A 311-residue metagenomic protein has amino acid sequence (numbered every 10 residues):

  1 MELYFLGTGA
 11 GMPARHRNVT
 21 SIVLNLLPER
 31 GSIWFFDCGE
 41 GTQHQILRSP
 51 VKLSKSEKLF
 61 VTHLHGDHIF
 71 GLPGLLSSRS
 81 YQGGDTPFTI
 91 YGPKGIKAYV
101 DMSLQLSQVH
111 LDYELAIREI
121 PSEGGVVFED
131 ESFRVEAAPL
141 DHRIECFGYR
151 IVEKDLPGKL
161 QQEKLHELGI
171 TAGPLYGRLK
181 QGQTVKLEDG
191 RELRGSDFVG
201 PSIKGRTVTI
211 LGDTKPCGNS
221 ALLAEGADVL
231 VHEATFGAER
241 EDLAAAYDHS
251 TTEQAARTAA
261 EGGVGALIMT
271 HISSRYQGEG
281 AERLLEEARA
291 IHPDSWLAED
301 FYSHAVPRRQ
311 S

Functional and structural regions predicted by a protein language model:
M1-S49, D85-P87, Y149-I151, G158 (+2 more regions): Conserved beta-strand hairpin/beta-sheet module of binuclear metal-dependent hydrolase folds, prominently
L3, I22, I46, H63 (+9 more regions): Divalent metal-coordination and catalytic microenvironments
V23, P121-M269, G280-E286, V306-S311: Metal-dependent phosphodiesterase/nuclease catalytic metal-binding core
F36-G39, S56-L64, P93, T209-G212 (+3 more regions): Active-site neighborhood of phospho(di)ester-bond hydrolases with catalytic His/Asp-centered motifs
E40-Y91, E119-P121: Active-site metal-binding motif and surrounding structural segment of the metallo-beta-lactamase
L72-S78, Q277-E287: Metal-dependent catalytic neighborhoods of phosphoester/phosphodiester hydrolases
G84-F88, G262-L267, P293: A short helix->loop->beta-strand "cap" motif at the edges of active sites that frequently abuts
V109-I120, D294: A glycine-rich helix N-cap at a beta->alpha junction
